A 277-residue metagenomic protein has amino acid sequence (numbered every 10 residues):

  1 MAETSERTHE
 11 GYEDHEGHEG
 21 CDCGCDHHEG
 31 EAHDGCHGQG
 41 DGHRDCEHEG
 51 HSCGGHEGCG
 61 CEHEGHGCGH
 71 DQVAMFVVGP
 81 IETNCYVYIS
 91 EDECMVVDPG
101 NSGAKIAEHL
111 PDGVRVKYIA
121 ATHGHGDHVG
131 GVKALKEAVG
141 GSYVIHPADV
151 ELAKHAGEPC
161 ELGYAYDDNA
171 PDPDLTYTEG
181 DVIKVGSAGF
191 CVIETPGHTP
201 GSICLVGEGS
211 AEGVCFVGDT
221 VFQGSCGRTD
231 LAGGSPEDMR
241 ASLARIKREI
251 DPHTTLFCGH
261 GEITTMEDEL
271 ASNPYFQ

Functional and structural regions predicted by a protein language model:
M1-E19, D26-D34, E93, E108 (+5 more regions): Short terminal (N- or C-terminal) low-complexity/amphipathic segments
A2-H70: Histidine-centered metal-binding segments
H37, H51, C59-C68, P80-T83 (+3 more regions): Active-site-proximal loop/helix segment associated with metal-binding centers of metalloenzymes
G67-D112, C204-G218: Conserved beta-strand hairpin/beta-sheet module of binuclear metal-dependent hydrolase folds, prominently
F76-V78, D172-D174, E194-H198: Short Gly/Pro-enriched turn/cap motifs at secondary-structure boundaries
I81, G103-A104, G124-V129, V150-A153 (+3 more regions): Active-site environment of divalent metal-dependent phosphoester hydrolases
C94, E158-P159, V182, A188-E194 (+1 more regions): Metallo-beta-lactamase
S102-V185, Y275: Active-site HxH/HxHxD metal-binding segment of metal-dependent hydrolases
